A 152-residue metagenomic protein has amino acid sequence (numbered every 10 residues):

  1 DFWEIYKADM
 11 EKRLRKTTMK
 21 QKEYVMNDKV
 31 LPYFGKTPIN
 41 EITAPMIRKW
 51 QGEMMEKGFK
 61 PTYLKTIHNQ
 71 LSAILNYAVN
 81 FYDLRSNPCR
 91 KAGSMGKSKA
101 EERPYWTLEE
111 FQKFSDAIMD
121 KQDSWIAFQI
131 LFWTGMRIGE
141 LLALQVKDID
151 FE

Functional and structural regions predicted by a protein language model:
F2, I47, F111-F114, I149: Hydrophobic/aromatic residues in well-formed alpha-helices
W3-P88, A100: N-terminal core-binding DNA-recognition domain of tyrosine site-specific recombinases/integrases
K57, P61, K65-I67, N80 (+2 more regions): Basic, Lys/Arg- and aromatic-enriched nucleic-acid-binding interface segment
